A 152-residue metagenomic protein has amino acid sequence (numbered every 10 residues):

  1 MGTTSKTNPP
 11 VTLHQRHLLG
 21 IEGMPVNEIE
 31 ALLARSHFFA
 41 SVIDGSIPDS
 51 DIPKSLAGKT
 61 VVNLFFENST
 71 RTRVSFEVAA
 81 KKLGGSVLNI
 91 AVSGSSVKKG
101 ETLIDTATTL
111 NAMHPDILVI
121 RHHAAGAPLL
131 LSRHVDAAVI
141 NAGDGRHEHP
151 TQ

Functional and structural regions predicted by a protein language model:
G2-V74, V78: Positively charged, low-complexity intrinsically disordered leader regions
S5-K6, R73-S86, V119-P128, E148-Q152: Short, surface-exposed, charge-dense and proline/glycine-enriched linear segments
S5-P10, D49-K54, K81-G84, T102-T106 (+1 more regions): Short amphipathic alpha-helical segments, especially helix-boundary/capping motifs
G20, N63, N89, V139-N141: Structural signal for conserved beta-strand scaffold positions within catalytic alpha/beta enzyme cores
M24, R35-V42, L83, M113 (+2 more regions): Change "in soluble alpha/beta enzymes" to "in soluble alpha/beta proteins
T60-H114: Active-site cofactor/substrate anionic-group-binding motifs, chiefly glycine- and Lys/Arg-rich phosphate-binding loops
K98-E101, D105-P115, V119-Q152: Anion-binding alpha/beta catalytic cores of soluble intermediary-metabolism enzymes, centered on
